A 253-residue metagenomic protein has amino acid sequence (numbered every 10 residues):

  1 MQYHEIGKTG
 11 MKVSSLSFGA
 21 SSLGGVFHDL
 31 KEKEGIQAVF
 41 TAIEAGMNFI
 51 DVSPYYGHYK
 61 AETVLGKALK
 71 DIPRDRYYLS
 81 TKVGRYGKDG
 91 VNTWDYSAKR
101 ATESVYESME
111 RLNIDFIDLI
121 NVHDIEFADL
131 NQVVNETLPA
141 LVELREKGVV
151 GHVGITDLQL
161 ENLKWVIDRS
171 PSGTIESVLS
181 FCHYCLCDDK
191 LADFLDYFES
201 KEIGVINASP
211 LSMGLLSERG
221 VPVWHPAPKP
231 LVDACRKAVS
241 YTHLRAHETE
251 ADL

Functional and structural regions predicted by a protein language model:
M1-Y77: N-terminal binding-site loop/beta-alpha segment at the start of enzyme catalytic domains that lines or forms
I6, F18, I50, L65 (+6 more regions): Conserved, mostly hydrophobic/aromatic
S14, S22, F194-Y241: Glycine-rich, positively charged active-site loop/lid region within alpha/beta enzyme cores that binds and organizes
S14-L16, M47-N48, P73-Y77, I114-D118 (+3 more regions): Short, well-ordered coil/turn segments that N-cap beta-strands
S22-V26, Y86-N92, E126-F127, L216-E218: A short acidic, helix-capping loop that chelates divalent metal ions and anchors anionic groups
K33-E34, V133-P139, L191-D193: Charged helix-capping and loop-helix junction motifs
K88-Y184: Glycine/proline-rich, positively charged, aromatic-decorated active-site loop/lid region on the catalytic face
T242-T249: Conserved small/polar residues in nucleotide/adenosyl-binding loops
